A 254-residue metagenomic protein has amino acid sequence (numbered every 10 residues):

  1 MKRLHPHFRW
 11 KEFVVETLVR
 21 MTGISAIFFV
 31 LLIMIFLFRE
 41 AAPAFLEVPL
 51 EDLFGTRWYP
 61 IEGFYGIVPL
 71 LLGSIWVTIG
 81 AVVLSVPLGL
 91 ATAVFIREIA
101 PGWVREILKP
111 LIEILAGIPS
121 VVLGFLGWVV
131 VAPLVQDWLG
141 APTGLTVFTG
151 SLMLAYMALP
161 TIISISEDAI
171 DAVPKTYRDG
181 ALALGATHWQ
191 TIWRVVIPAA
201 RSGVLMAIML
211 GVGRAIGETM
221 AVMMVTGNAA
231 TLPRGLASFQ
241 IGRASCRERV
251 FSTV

Functional and structural regions predicted by a protein language model:
K2-L18, F38-A81, P101-R105, R249: Periplasmic/extracellular loop-to-transmembrane helix junction in inner-membrane transport proteins
L4-H7, G80-I112, P133: Transmembrane-helix boundary motif in ABC transporter permease subunits
F28-L31, S74, T78, V82-L90 (+6 more regions): Hydrophobic positions within alpha-helical transmembrane segments of bacterial inner-membrane proteins
L70, S74, P110-E113, G117 (+2 more regions): Residue-level signal for discrete positions within transmembrane alpha-helices of multi-pass small-molecule
E113-S151, A155-A158: Generic hydrophobic transmembrane alpha-helix motif, especially the helices
P119, L184-G185, P198: Glycine/proline-centered hinge or cleavage motifs at structural transition points of membrane proteins
I165-S166, I170, H188-T226: Transmembrane alpha-helices
A215-R249: Glycine-rich helix-loop "coupling/hinge" segments at transmembrane-helix boundaries in multipass transporters
